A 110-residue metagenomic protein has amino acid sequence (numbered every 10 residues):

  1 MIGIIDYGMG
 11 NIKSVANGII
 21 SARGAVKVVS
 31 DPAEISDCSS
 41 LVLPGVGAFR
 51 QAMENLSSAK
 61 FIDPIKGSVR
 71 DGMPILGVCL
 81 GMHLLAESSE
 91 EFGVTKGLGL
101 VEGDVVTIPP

Functional and structural regions predicted by a protein language model:
I2-G24: N-terminal beta1-alpha1 ligand-phosphate binding loop
V15, L41, A52: Conserved S/T- and glycine-rich ATP-binding loop of Class I adenylate-forming
S21-V28, L56-A59: Short gly/ser/thr-rich secondary-structure transition/capping motifs
A25, S40, P74-L76: Structural signature of beta-strand start/N-cap positions in the alpha/beta core of ABC transporter nucleotide-binding
V26-D37: Short acidic low-complexity segments
I35-G45: Short acidic/histidine-rich motifs immediately flanking catalytic phosphotransfer sites in two-component signaling
G47-P110: Cysteine-nucleophile active-site neighborhood
